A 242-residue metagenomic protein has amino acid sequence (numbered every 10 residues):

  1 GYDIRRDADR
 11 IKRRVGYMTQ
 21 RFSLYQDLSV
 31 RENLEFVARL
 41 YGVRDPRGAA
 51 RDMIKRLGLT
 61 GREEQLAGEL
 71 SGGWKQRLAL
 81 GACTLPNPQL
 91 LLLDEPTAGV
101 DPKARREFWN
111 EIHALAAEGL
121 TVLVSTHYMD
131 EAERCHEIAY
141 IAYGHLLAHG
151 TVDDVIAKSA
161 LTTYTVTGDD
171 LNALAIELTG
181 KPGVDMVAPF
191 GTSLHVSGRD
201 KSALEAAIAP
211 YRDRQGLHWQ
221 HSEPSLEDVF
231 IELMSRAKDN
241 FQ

Functional and structural regions predicted by a protein language model:
D27, L66-L70: Conserved ABC ATPase signature
E35, R39-R62: Conserved ABC ATPase "signature" region
L80-G81: Hydrophobic anchor residue at the start of the ABC signature
N87: Conserved catalytic motifs of ABC-family nucleotide-binding domains
L91-D94: Catalytic Walker B motif of ABC-type/P-loop ATPase nucleotide-binding domains
F108-R199: ABC transporter nucleotide-binding domain
S197-Q242: C-terminal coupling/interaction segments
